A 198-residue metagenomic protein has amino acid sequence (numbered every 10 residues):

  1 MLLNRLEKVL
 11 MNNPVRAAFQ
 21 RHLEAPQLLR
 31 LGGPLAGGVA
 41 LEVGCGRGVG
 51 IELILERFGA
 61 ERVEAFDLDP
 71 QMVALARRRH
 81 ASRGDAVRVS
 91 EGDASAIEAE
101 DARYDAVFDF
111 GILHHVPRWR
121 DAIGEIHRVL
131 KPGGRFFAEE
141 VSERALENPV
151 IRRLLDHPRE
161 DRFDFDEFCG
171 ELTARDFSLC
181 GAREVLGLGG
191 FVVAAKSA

Functional and structural regions predicted by a protein language model:
L2-H22: Class I SAM-dependent methyltransferase Rossmann-like catalytic core, especially the SAM/SAH-binding loop
A18, F137-V193: C-terminal alpha-helical "lid/dimerization" subdomain adjacent to the S-adenosyl-L-methionine
A18-G37: Conserved alpha-helix/loop element of class I SAM-dependent methyltransferases that forms part of the SAM/SAH-binding
L41, R47-A96: Class I SAM-dependent methyltransferase SAM/SAH-binding core
S95-A106: A short acidic, Gly/Pro-enriched loop at the edge of an enzyme's catalytic core that lines a small-molecule cofactor
A106-P117: A short SAM/SAH-binding and catalytic strip from SAM-dependent methyltransferases
R120-P132: A short glycine-rich, Lys/Arg-flanked "PGG" loop and its adjoining helix->strand segment in the class I
